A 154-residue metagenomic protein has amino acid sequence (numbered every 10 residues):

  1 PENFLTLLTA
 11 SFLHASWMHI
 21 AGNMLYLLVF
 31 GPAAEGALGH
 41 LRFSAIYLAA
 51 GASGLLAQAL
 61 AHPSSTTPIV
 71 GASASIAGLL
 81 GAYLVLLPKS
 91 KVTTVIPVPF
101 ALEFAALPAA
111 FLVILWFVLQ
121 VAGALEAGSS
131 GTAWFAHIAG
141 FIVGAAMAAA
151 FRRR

Functional and structural regions predicted by a protein language model:
P1-R154: A detector for small-residue-rich transmembrane helices and their helix-helix packing motifs
